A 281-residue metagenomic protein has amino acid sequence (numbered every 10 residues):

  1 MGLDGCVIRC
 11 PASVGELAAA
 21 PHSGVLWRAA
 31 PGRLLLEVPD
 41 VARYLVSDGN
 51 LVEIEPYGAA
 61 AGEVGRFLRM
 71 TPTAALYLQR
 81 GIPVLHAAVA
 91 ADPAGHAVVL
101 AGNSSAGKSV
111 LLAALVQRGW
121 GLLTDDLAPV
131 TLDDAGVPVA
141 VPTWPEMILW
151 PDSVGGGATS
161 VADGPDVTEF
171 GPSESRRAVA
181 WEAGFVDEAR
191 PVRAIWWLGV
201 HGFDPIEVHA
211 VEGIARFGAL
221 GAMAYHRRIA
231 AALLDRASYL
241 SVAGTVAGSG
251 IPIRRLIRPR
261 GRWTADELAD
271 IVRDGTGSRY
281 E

Functional and structural regions predicted by a protein language model:
M1-A60, V64, D266, D270-E281: Long, basic/Gly/Ser/Thr-rich N-terminal segments that mediate initial subcellular attachment or targeting
P21-R28, R33, L78-G81, W120 (+1 more regions): Short linear motifs in intrinsically disordered
A29-P31, L85-H86, D125: A short, compositionally biased
L36-E37, R43-V46, G81, V186 (+1 more regions): Short glycine/proline-enriched loop/turn "hinge" motifs that connect secondary-structure elements and lie
V64-V84: N-terminal pre-Walker A segment at the start of P-loop NTPase domains
A88, D92-G102, Q117-E281: Glycine-rich, often acidic-flanked micro-motifs that create phosphate/phosphodiester-binding or positioning elements
A106-G107: Conserved glycine(s) of the Walker
L111-L112: Post-Walker A alpha-helix
